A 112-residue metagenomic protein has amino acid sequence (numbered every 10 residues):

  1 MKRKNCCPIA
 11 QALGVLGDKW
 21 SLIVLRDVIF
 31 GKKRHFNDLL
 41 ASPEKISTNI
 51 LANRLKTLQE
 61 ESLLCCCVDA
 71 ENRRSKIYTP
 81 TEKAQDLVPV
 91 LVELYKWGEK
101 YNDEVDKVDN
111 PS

Functional and structural regions predicted by a protein language model:
C7-I50: N-terminal helix-turn-helix DNA-binding core of bacterial DNA-binding proteins
G17, A70-E93: Basic, amphipathic "hinge/linker" alpha-helix immediately C-terminal to the N-terminal HTH DNA-binding motif
S21, K33, L63, K96-E99 (+1 more regions): Generic structural signal for secondary-structure transition and capping sites
I23, D27, L63-C65, D86 (+1 more regions): Solvent-exposed, amphipathic alpha-helical segments
N37, K56, K76: Residues within the helices of the helix-turn-helix
S42-C66, N72-R73: Canonical helix-turn-helix DNA-binding module
P89-S112: Amphipathic alpha-helical dimerization/coiled-coil segments that flank or bridge DNA-binding/regulatory modules
